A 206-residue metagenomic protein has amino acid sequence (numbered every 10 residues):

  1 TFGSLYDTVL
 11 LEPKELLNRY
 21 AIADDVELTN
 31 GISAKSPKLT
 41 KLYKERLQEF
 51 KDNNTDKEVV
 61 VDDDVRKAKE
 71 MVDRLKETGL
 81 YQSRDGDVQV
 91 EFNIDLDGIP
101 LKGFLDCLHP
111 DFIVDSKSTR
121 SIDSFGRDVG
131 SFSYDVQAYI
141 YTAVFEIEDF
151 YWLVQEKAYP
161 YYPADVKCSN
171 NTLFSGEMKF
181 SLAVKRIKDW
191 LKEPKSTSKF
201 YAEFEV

Functional and structural regions predicted by a protein language model:
T1-K102, F200-V206: Metal-dependent nuclease catalytic cores that hydrolyze phosphodiester bonds in DNA/RNA, characterized by
G3-D7, C107, F180: A residue-level signal for conserved active-site and pocket-lining positions in enzyme catalytic cores
T55, R127-D128, I140-V206: Metal-dependent nuclease catalytic regions and adjoining charged, substrate-binding loops involved in nucleic-acid end
E77-R84, H109-I113, F145-F150: Secondary-structure boundary elements
V90-F92, K117-S118, V154: Short, structured patches in soluble enzyme cores that scaffold and shape functional sites
G103-F125, Y141: Conserved catalytic cores of phosphodiester-cleaving nucleases, focusing on short active-site segments
G130, Y134: Short, conserved glycine- and acidic-residue-centered signature motifs in active-site or ligand-binding loops
Q137: Glycine- and acidic-residue-rich phosphate-binding/metal-coordinating active-site segment common to enzymes that handle
